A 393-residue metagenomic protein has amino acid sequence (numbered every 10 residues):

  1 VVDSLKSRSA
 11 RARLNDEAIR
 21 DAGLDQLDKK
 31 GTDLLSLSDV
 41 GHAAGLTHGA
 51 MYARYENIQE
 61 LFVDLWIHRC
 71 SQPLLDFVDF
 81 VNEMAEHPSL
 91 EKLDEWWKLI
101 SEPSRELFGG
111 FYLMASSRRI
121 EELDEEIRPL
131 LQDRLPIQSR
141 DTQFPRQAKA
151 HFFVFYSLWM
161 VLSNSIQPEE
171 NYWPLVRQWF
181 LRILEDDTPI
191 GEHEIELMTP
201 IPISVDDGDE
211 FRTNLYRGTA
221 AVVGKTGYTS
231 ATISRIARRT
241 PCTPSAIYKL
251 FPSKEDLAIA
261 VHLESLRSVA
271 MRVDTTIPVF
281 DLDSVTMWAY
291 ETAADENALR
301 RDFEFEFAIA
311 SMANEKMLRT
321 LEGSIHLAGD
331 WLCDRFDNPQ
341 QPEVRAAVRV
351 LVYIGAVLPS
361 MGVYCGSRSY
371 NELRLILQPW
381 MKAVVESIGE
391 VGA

Functional and structural regions predicted by a protein language model:
R13-D39, A43, V63, P202-R235 (+1 more regions): Short, amphipathic alpha-helix enriched in basic
L27, S36-L37, I58-C70, I127 (+5 more regions): Amphipathic alpha-helical segments enriched in hydrophobic/aromatic and basic residues that form the DNA-contacting
L35, P73, E106-S116, H151-V154 (+5 more regions): Short, structured motif recognition centered on aromatic/hydrophobic residues
A44-Y55, T240-F251: Short hydrophobic/aromatic patch on the recognition helix
V78-E106, V273-R301: Hydrophobic alpha-helical connector segments
S89, S101-E122, D295-E322: Amphipathic alpha-helical segments used for helix-helix packing
D124, R128, D141-I203, L318 (+2 more regions): Hydrophobic/aromatic-rich alpha-helical bundle segments in the mid-to-C-terminal region
F251-P252, I259, L263-E264, T275-D281: Transmembrane helical segments that form the transport core of multi-pass membrane transport proteins
